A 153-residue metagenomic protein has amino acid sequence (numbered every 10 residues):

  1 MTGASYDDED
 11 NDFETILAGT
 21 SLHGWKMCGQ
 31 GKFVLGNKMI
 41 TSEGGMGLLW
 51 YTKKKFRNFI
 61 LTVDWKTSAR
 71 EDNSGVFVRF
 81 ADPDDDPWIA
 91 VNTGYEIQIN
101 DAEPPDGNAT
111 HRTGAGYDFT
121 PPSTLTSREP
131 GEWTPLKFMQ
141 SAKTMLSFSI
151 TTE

Functional and structural regions predicted by a protein language model:
M1-E153: Carbohydrate-interacting regions of secretory-pathway proteins
